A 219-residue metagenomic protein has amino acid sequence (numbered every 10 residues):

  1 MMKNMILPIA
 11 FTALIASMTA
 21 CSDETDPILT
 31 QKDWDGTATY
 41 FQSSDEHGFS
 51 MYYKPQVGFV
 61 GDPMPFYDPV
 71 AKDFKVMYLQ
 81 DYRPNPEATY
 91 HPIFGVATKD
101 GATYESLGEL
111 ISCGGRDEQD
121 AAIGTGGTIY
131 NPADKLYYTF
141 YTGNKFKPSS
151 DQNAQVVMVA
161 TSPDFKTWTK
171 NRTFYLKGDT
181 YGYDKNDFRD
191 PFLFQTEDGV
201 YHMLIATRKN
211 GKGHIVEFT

Functional and structural regions predicted by a protein language model:
M1-L7: Bacterial N-terminal signal peptides that target proteins for export
L7-I15: Hydrophobic helical h-region of N-terminal Sec-dependent signal peptides in bacterial secretory/periplasmic proteins
S17-A20: C-terminal motif of bacterial Sec signal peptides marking the signal peptidase cleavage site
S22-D190, F194-T219: Beta-rich carbohydrate-recognition and catalytic domains
